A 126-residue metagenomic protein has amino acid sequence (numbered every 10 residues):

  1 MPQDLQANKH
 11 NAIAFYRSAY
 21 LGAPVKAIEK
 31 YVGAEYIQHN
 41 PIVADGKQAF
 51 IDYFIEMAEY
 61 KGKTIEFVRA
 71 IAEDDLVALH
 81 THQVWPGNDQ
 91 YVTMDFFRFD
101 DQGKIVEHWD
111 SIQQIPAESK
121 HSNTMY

Functional and structural regions predicted by a protein language model:
M1-Y126: C-terminal and inter-domain tail/linker signature
